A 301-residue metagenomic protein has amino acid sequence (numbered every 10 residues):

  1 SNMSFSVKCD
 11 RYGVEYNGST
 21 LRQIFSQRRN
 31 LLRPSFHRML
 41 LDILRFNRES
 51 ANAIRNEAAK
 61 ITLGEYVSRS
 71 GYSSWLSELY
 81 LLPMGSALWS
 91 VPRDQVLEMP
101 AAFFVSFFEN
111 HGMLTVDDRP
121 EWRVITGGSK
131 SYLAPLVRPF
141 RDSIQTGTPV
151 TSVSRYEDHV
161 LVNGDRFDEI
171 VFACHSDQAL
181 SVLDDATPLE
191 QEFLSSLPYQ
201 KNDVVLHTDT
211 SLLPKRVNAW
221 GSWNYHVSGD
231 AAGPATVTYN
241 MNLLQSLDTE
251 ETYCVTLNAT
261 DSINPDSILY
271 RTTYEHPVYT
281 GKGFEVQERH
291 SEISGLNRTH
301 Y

Functional and structural regions predicted by a protein language model:
N2-S106: Mobile amphipathic helical/loop "lid" adjacent to a hydrophobic cofactor/ligand pocket
F25, R33, A59-K60, E78 (+3 more regions): A structural signal for well-ordered alpha-helical scaffolds and beta->alpha junctions
L79, V255-N258, H300-Y301: Conserved active-site loop/cleft motifs that coordinate metal ions or position small ligands
S106-V160, D168: Helical element adjacent to the flavin cofactor pocket in flavoenzyme catalytic cores
L136, V160-N163, S291-L296: A short acidic-Thr-Gly-centered motif at the start of a beta-strand
I144-T146, F172, Y301: A structural signal for the hydrophobic beta-strands that form the central parallel beta-sheet of Rossmann-like
T148-P277: Mid-domain catalytic core of redox enzymes that form a hydrophobic substrate pocket/lid adjacent to a catalytic redox
I263-Y301: C-terminal catalytic lobe of FAD-dependent flavoproteins
